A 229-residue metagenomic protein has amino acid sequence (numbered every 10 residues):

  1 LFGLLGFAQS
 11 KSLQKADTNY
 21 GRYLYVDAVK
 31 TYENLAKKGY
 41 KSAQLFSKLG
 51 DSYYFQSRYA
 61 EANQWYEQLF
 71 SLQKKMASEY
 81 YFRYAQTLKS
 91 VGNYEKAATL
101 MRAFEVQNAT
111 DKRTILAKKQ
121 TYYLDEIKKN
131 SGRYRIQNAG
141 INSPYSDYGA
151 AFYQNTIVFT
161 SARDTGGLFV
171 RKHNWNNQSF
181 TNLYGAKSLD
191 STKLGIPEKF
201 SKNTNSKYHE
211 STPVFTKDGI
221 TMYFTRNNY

Functional and structural regions predicted by a protein language model:
S10, Q44, S78-E79: Start-of-helix register in tetratricopeptide repeats
S10-K38: Alpha-helical segment of the N-proximal tetratricopeptide repeat
Y80, S90, Y94-K96, A103-Y229: Short, conserved micro-motifs composed of acidic
